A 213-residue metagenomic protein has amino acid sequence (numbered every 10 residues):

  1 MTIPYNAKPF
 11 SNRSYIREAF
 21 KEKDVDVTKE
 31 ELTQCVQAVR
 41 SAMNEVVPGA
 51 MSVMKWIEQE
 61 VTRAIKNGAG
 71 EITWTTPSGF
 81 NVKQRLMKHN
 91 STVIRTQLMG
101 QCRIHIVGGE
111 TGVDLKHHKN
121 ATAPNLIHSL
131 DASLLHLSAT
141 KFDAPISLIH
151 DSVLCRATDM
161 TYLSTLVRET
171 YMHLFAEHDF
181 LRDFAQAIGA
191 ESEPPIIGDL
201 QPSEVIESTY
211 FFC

Functional and structural regions predicted by a protein language model:
M1-C213: Conserved catalytic core of nucleotide polymerization and phosphodiester-bond processing enzymes
